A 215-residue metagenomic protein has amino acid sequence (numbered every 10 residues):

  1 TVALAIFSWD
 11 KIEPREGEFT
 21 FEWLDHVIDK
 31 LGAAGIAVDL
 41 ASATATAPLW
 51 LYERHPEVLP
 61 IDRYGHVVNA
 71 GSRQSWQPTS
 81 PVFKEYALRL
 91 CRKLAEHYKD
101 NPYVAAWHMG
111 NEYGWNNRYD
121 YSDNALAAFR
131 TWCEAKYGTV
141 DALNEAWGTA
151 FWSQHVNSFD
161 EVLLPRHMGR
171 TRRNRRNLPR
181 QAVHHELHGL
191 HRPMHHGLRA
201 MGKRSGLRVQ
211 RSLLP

Functional and structural regions predicted by a protein language model:
A3-N69, C91-A95, M201-R211: Aromatic-lined substrate-binding rim segments of carbohydrate-active enzymes
Y64-P215: Polysaccharide-binding and catalytic clefts of secreted carbohydrate-active enzymes
